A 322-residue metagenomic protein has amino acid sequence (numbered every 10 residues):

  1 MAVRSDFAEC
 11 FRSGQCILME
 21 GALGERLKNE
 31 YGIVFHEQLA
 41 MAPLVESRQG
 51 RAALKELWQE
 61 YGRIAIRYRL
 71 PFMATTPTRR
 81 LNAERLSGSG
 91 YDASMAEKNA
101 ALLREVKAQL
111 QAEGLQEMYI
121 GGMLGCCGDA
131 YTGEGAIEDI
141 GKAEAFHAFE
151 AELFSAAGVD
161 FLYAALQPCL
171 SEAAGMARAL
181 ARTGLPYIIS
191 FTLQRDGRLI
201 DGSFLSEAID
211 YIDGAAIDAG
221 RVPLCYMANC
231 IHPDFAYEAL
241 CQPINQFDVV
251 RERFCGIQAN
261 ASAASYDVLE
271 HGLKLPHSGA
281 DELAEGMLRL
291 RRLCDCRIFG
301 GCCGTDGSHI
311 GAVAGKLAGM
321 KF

Functional and structural regions predicted by a protein language model:
M1-F322: Domain-level signal for soluble alpha/beta catalytic cores
